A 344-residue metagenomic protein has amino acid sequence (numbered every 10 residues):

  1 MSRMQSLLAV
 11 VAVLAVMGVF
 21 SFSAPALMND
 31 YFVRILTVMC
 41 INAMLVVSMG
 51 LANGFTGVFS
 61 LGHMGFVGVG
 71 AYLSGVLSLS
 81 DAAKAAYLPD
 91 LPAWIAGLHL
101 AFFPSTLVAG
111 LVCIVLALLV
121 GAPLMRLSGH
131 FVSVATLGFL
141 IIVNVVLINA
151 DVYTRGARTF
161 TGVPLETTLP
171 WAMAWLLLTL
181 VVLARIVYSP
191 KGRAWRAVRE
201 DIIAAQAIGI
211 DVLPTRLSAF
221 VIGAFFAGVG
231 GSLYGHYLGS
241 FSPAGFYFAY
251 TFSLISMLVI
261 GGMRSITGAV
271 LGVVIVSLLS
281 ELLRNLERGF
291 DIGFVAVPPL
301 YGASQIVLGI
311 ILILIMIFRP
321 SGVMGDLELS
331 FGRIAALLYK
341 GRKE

Functional and structural regions predicted by a protein language model:
M1-E344: Transmembrane alpha-helices and adjacent helix-loop boundaries
